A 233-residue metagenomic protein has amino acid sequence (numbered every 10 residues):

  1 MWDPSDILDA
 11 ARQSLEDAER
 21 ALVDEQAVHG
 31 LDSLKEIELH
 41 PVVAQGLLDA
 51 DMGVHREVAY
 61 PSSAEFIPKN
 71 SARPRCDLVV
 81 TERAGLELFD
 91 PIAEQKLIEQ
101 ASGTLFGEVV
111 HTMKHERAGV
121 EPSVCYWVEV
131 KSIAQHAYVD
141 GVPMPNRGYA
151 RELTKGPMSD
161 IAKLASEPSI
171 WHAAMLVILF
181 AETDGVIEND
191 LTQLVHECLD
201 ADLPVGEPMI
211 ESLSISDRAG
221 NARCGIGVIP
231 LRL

Functional and structural regions predicted by a protein language model:
M1-D51, S62-I67: Interdomain/boundary linker segments immediately adjacent to catalytic/signaling cores
I7-L15, A150-A162, D190-A201: Well-ordered, non-membrane alpha-helical segments in soluble/globular domains
L48-G107: A short acidic/basic microdomain associated with nuclease active sites
L78-L86, D90-A93, P122-G141, L164: Conserved catalytic cores of phosphodiester-cleaving nucleases, focusing on short active-site segments
G107-S123: Intrinsically disordered, low-complexity acidic Ser/Thr-rich regulatory segments
W127, M175-I178: Structural beta-sheet core signal
I133-K163: Mg2+/Mn2+-dependent nuclease catalytic core
A162, I170-W171, I178-L233: Non-catalytic C-terminal interaction segments of nucleic acid-processing enzymes
